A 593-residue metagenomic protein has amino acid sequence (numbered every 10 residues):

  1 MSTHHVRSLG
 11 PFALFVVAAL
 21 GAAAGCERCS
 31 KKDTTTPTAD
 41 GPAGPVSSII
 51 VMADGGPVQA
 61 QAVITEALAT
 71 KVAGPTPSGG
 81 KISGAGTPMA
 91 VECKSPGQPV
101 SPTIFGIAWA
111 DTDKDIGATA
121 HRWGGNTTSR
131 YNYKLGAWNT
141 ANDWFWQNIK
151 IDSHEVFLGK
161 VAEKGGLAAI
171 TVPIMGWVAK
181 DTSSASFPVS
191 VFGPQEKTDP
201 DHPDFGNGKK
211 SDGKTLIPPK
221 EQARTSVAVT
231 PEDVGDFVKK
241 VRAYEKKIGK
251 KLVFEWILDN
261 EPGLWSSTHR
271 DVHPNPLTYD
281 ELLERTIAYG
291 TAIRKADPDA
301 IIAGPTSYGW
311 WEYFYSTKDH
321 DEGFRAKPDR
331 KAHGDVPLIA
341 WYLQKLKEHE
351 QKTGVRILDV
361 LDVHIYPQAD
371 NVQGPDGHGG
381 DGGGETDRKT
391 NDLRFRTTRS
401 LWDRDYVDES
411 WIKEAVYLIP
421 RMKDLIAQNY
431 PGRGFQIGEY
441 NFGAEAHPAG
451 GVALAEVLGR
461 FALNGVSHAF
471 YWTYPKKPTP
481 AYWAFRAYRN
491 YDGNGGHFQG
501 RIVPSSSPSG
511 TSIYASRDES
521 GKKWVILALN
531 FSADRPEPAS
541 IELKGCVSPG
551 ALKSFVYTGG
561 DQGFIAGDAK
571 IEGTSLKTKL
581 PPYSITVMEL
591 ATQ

Functional and structural regions predicted by a protein language model:
F12-A23: Bacterial N-terminal signal peptides
E27-K31: Bacterial signal peptide processing site
G74-Q373, G377-G382: N-terminal catalytic cores of secreted or lumenal carbohydrate-active enzymes
G263-R270, Y308-E322, F395-Y406, R421-V452: Active-site clefts of carbohydrate-active enzymes
A288-T291, K295, D359, I365-N441: Glycoside hydrolase catalytic-domain groove-lining segments
H447, L454, L458-V525, S548-A551 (+1 more regions): Glycan-recognition and catalytic regions of carbohydrate-active enzymes
P508-S548, Y583-E589: Carbohydrate-binding surface patches
I571-Q593: C-terminal beta-strand-rich structural cap/linker in extracellular carbohydrate-active enzymes
